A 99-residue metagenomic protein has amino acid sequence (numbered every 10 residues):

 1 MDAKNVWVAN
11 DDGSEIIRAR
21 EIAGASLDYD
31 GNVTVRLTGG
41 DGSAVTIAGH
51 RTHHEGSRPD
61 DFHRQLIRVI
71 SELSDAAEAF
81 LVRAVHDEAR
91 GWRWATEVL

Functional and structural regions predicted by a protein language model:
M1-I16, R20-L99: Eukaryotic intrinsically disordered, low-complexity regulatory linkers and tails enriched in Ser/Thr/Pro
